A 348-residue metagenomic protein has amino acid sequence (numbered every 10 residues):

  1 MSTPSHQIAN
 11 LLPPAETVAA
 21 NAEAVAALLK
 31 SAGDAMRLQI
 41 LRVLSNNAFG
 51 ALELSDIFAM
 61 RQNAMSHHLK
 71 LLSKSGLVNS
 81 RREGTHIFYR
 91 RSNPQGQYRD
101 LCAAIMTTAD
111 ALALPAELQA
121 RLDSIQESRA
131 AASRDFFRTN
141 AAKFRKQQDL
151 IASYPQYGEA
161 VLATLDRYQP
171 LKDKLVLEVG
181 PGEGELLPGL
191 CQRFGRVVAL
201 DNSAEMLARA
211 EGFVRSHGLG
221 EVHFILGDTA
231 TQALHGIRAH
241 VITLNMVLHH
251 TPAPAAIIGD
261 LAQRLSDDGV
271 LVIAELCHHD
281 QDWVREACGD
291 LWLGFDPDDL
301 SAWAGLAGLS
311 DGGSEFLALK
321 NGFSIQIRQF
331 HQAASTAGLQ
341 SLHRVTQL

Functional and structural regions predicted by a protein language model:
P4-T17, G96-R145: Amphipathic alpha-helical dimerization/coiled-coil segments that flank or bridge DNA-binding/regulatory modules
E16, A20-A64, T85-P94, L162: N-terminal helix-turn-helix DNA-binding core of bacterial DNA-binding proteins
A152-D173: Conserved alpha-helix/loop element of class I SAM-dependent methyltransferases that forms part of the SAM/SAH-binding
L177, E183-T231: Class I SAM-dependent methyltransferase SAM/SAH-binding core
A230-I242: A short acidic, Gly/Pro-enriched loop at the edge of an enzyme's catalytic core that lines a small-molecule cofactor
A255-V270: A short glycine-rich, Lys/Arg-flanked "PGG" loop and its adjoining helix->strand segment in the class I
V270-Q329: C-terminal alpha-helical "lid/dimerization" subdomain adjacent to the S-adenosyl-L-methionine
F316-L348: Core SAM-dependent methyltransferase catalytic element
